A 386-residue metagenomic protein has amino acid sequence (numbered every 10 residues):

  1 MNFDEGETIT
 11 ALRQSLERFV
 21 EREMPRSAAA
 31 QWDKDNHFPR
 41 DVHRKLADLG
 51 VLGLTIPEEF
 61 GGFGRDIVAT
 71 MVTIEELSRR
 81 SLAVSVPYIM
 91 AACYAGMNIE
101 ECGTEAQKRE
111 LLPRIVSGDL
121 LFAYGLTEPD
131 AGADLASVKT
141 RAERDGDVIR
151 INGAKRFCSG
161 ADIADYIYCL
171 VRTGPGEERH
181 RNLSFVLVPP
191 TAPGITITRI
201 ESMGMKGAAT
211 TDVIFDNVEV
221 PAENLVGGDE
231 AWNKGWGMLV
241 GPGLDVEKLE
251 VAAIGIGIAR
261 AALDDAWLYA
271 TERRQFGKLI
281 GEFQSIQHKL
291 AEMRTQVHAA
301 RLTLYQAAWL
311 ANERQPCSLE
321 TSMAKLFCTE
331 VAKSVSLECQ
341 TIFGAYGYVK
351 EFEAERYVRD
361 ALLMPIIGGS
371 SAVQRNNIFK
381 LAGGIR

Functional and structural regions predicted by a protein language model:
M1-I89, E110, R114-S117, G384-R386: Amphipathic, small/basic residue-rich leader segments at the start of a protein or domain
N2-E5, V72-T73, Y94, G241-P242 (+1 more regions): Glycine-rich phosphate/cofactor-binding loops in nucleotide/flavin-utilizing enzymes
N2-L12, E75, R79, T196-H298 (+2 more regions): Glycine-rich beta->alpha junctions and the first turn(s) of the following alpha-helix
S27-K34, W267, T271-K278, R294-C328 (+2 more regions): C-terminal helix-coil-helix/basic helical segment that borders enzyme active sites and/or dimer interfaces and provides
V86-A106, G132-L135: N-terminal glycine-rich flavin-associated loop
G118-L126: A short, Trp-centered hydrophobic/proline-enriched beta-strand micro-motif
T140-E143: A structural signal for short hydrophobic beta-strand segments in well-ordered beta-sheet cores
N152-T198: A short core secondary-structure module
